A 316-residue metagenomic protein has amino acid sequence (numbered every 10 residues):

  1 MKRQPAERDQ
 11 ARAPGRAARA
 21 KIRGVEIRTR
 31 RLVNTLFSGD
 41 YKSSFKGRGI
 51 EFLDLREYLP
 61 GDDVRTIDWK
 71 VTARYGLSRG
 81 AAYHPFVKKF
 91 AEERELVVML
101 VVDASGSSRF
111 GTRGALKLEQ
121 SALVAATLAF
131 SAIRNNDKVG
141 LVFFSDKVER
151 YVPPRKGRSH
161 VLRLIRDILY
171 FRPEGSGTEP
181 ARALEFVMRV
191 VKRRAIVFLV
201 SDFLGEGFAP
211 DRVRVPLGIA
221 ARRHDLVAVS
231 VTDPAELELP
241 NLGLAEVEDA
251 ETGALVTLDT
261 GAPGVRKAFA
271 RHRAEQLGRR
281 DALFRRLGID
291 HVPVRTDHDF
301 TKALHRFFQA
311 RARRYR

Functional and structural regions predicted by a protein language model:
M1-R158, I196, V200-S201, G207-F208 (+4 more regions): An amphipathic, basic-hydrophobic helix/alpha-beta surface used to engage anionic, phosphate-rich ligands or surfaces
M1-S44, R189-R194, G205-R316: Von Willebrand factor type A / integrin I
R65, R94, H160, S176-E179 (+3 more regions): Helical mechanochemical/support elements of P-loop NTPase systems and associated helical scaffolds
S108, T112, I168-R172, G288-H291: Short amphipathic alpha-helical interaction patches enriched in hydrophobic/aromatic residues with interspersed Lys/Arg
E119, E174-A181, R271-A274: Conserved phosphate-coordination/catalytic loops
V124, R182-F186, Q276: Well-ordered alpha-helical segments embedded in enzymatic catalytic cores
Y151-D167, Q309-A310: Short, electropositive alpha-helical surface patch
H160-A195, G207, D233-A235: Von Willebrand factor
